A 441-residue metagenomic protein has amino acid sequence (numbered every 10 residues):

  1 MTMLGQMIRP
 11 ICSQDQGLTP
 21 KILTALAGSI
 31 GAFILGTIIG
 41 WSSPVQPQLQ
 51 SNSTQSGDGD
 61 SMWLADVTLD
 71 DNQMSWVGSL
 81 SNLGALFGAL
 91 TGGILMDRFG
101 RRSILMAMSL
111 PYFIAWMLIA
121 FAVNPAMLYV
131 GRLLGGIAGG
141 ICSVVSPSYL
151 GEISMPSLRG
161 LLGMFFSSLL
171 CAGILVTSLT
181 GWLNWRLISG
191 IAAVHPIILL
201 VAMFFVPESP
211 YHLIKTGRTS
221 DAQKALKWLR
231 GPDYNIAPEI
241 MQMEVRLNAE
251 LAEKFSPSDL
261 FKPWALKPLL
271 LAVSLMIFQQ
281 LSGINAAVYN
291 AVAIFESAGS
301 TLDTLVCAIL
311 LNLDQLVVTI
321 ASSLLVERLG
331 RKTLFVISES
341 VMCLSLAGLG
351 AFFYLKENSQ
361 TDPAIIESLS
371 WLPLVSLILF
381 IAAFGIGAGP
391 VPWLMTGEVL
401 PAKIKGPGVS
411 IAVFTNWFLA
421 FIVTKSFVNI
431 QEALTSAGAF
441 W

Functional and structural regions predicted by a protein language model:
M1-K227, N248-W441: Alpha-helical transmembrane bundle of multi-pass membrane proteins
W228-P232: The Skp1-binding helix-loop-helix core of N-terminal F-box domains in SCF E3 ubiquitin ligase adaptors
Y234-N248: Short, well-structured alpha-helical segments
